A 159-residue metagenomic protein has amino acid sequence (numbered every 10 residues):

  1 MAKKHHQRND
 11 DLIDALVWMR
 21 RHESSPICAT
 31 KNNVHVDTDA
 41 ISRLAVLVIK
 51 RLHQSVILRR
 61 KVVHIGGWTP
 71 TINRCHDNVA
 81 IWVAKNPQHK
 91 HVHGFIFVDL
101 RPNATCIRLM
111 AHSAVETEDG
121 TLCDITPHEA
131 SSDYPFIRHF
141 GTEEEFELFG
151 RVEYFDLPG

Functional and structural regions predicted by a protein language model:
A2-G159: A structural boundary/capping signal
